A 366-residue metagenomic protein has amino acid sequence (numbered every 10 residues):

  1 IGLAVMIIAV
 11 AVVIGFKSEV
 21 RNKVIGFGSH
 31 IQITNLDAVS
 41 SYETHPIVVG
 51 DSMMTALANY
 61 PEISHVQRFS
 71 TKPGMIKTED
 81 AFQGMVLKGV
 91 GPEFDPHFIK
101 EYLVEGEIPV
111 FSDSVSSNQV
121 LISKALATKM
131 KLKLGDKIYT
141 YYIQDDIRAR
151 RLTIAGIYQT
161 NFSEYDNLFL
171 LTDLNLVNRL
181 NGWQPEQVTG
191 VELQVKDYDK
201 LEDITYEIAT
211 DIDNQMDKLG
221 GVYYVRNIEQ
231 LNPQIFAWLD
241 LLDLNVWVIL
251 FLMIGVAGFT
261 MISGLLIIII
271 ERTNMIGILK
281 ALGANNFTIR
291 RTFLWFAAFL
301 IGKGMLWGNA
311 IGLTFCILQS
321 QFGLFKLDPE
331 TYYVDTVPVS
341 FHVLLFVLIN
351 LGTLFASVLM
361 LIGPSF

Functional and structural regions predicted by a protein language model:
I1-I14, D240-M275, A298-W307, G352-L361: Hydrophobic alpha-helical transmembrane segments of multi-pass inner-membrane transport and secretion
K17-D51: Membrane-interface junction motifs in transport/secretion proteins
I31, A127, E186-A209, Y224: A short beta-strand structural signal in non-transmembrane regions
D37-E43, Q159-N161, L193-E202, E229-N232: Structural beta->alpha junctions
P46-E186: A structural signal for hydrophobic secondary-structure junctions, strongest on transmembrane helix-loop-helix units
L201-F259, I268-I270: Peri-transmembrane interface segments
L266-I268, M275-Q319: Transmembrane alpha-helical interface segments in multi-pass membrane proteins
L306-N350, I362, F366: Short helix-loop junctions at transmembrane helix boundaries
